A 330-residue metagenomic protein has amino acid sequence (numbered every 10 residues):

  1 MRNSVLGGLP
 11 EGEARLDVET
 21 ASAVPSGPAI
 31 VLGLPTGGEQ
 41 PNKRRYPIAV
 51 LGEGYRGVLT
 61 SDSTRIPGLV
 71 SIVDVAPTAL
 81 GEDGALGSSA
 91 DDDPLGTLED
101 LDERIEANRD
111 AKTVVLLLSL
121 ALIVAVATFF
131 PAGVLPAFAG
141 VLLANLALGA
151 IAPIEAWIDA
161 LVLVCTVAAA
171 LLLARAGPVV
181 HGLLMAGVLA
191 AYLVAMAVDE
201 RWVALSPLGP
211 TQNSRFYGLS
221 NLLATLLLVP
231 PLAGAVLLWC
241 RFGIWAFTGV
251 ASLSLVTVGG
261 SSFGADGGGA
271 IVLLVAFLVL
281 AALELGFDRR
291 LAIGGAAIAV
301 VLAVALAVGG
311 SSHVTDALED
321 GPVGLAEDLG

Functional and structural regions predicted by a protein language model:
M1-I105: Soluble extramembrane regions of membrane proteins in the secretory/endomembrane system
K43, V70, D74, L142 (+3 more regions): Generic recognition of stable, solvent-exposed alpha-helical segments in well-folded globular domains
Y46-A49, L59-A79, L101, I105 (+4 more regions): Long, contiguous hydrophobic alpha-helical segments, chiefly transmembrane helices and signal peptides
P67, D91-D93, T113-L116, W202-V203 (+1 more regions): Hydrophobic alpha-helical transmembrane segments
E99-T211, A224-V236: Core alpha-helical transmembrane segments of integral membrane proteins
V115-L120, I293-A299: Hydrophobic H-region at the start of alpha-helical membrane spans
R175-I298, A305-G324: Generic detector of multi-pass transmembrane helix bundles and their immediately adjacent loops in polytopic membrane
L325-G330: Long, compositionally biased charged/polar accessory segments in the mid-to-C-terminal portions of proteins
